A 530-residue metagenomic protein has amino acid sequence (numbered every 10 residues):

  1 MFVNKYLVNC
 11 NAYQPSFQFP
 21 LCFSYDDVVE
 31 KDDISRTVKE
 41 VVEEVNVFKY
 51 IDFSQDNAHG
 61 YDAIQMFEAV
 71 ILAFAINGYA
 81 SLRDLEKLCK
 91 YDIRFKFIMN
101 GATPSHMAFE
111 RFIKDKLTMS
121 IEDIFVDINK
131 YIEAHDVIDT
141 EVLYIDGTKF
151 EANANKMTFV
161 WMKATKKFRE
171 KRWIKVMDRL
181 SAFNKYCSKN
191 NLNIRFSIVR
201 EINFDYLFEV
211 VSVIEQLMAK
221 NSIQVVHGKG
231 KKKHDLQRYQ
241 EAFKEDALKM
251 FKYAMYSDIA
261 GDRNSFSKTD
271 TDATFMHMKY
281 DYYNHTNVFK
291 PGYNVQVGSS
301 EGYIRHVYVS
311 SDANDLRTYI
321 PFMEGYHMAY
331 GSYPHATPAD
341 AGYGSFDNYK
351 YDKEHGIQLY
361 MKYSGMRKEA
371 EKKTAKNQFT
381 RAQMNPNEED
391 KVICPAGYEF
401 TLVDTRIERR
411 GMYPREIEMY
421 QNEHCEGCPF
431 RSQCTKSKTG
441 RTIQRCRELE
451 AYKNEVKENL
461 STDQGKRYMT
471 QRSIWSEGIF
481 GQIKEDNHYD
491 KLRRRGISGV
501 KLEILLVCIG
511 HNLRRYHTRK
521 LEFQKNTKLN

Functional and structural regions predicted by a protein language model:
M1-S35: Hydrophobic alpha-helical membrane-insertion signals
A12, H59, V70, G78-Y91 (+2 more regions): Anion-binding and metal-coordination hotspots
V28-E68, R447: Basic, short loop/linker segments at the boundary and entry of helix-turn-helix/winged-helix-like folds
F74: Short, locally clustered residues in the helix-turn-helix/winged-helix DNA-binding domain
F97: Aromatic-lined, polymer-binding surfaces characteristic of secreted/periplasmic polysaccharide-degrading enzymes
